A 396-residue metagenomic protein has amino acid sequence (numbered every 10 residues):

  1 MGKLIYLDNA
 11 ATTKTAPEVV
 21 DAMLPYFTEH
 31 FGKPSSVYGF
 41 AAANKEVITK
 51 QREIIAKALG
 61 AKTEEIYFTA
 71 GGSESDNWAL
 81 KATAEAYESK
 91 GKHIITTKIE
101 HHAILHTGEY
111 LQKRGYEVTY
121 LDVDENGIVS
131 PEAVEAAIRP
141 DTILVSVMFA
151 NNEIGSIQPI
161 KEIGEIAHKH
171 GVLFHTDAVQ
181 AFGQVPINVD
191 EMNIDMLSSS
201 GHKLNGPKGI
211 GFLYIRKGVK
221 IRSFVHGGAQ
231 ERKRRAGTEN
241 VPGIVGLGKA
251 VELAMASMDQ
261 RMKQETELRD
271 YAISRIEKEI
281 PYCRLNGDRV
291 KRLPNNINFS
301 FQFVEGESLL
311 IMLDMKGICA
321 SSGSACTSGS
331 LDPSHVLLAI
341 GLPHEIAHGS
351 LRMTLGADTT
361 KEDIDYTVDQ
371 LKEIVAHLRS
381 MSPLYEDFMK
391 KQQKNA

Functional and structural regions predicted by a protein language model:
M1-A396: Pyridoxal 5′-phosphate
